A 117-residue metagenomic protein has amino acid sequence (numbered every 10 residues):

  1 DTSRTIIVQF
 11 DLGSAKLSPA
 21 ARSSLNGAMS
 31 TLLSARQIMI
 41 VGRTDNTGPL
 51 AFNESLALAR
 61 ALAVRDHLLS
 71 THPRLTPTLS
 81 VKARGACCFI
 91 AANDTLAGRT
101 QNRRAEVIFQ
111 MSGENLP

Functional and structural regions predicted by a protein language model:
D1-T2: Pro/Ala/Gly-rich low-complexity, hydrophilic intrinsically disordered segments
T5, L12, A91: Residue-level signal for pocket-adjacent positions within structured domains
T5-I7, R104: Short, solvent-exposed beta-strand edge segments and adjacent coil->beta transition regions
Q9-G42, L62-S70, V107, E114-P117: Periplasmic peptidoglycan-binding/anchoring modules of Gram-negative envelope and division proteins
T44-P117: Periplasmic OmpA-like peptidoglycan-binding domain that tethers envelope proteins to the cell wall
